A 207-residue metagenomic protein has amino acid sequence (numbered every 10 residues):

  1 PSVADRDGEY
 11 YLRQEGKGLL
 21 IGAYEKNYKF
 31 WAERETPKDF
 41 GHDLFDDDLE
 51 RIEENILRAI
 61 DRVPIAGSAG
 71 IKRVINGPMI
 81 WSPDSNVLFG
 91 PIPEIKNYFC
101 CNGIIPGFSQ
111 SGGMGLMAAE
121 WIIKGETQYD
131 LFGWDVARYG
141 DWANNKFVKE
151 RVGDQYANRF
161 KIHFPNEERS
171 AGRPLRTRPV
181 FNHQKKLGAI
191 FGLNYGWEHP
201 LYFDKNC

Functional and structural regions predicted by a protein language model:
P1, D7, G16, F30-W31 (+1 more regions): C-terminal catalytic lobe of FAD-dependent flavoproteins
S2-V3, Y10-R13, N182-H183, F191-L193: A general structural signal for short secondary-structure junctions and capping/turn motifs
Y11-R13, L19-A23, H199: Short hydrophobic-aromatic micro-motifs
I21-G22, K29-W31, S109-Q110, Y202-F203: Short helix/loop capping segments that flank catalytic or ligand/cofactor-binding pockets
N166-C207: N- or domain-start disorder-to-order transition segments that initiate the globular core
